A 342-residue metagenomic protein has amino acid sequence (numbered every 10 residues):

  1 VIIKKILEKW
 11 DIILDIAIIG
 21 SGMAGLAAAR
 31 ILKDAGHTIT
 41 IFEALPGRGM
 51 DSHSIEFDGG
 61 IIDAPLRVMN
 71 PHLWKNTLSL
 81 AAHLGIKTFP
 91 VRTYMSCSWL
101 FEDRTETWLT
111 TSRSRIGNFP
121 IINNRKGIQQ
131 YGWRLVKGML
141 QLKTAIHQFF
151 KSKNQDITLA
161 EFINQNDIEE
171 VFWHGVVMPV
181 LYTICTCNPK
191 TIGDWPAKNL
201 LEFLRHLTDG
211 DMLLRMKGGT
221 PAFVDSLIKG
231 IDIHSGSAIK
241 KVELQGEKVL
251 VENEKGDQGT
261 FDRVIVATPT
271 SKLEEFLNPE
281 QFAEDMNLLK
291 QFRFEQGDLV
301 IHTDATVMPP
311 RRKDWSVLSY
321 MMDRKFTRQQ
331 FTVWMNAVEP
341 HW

Functional and structural regions predicted by a protein language model:
V1-I16, D34-A35: Extreme N-terminal leader/targeting segments of oxidoreductases
D15-I41: N-terminal Rossmann-like FAD-binding beta1-loop-alpha1 element of flavoenzymes
A24, G47, S271: Conserved Rossmann-like nucleotide-cofactor binding loop
K33-E56: Glycine-rich FAD pyrophosphate-binding loop
D51-S54, G59-V91: Conserved FAD-binding subdomain of flavin-dependent enzymes
K75-G193: Mobile amphipathic helical/loop "lid" adjacent to a hydrophobic cofactor/ligand pocket
L200-V249, N253: Helical element adjacent to the flavin cofactor pocket in flavoenzyme catalytic cores
K240-W342: Mid-domain catalytic core of redox enzymes that form a hydrophobic substrate pocket/lid adjacent to a catalytic redox
